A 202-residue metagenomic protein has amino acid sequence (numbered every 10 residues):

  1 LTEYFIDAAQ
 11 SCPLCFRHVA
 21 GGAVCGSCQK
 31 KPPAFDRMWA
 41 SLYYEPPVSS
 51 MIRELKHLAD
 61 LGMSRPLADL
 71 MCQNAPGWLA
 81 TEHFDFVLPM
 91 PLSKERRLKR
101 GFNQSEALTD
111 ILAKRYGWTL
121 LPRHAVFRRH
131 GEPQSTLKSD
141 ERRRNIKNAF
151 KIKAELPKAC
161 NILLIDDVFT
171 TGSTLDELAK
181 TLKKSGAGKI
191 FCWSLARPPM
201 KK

Functional and structural regions predicted by a protein language model:
L1-K202: Glycine-rich phosphate/pyrophosphate-handling loop used in enzymes and phosphotransfer proteins
